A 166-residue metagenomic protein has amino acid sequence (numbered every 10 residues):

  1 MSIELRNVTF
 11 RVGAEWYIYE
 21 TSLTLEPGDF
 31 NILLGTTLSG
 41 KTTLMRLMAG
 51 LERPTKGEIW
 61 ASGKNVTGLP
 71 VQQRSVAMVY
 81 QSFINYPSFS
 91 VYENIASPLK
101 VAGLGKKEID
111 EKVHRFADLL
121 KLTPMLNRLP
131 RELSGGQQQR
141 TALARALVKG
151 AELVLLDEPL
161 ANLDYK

Functional and structural regions predicted by a protein language model:
A49: Helix-to-loop junction immediately C-terminal to a conserved catalytic motif
G57-N65: Conserved ABC transporter NBD signature motif
N65-M78, V101, K106-D110: ABC ATPase NBD coupling module
F89-P98: Short coil-to-helix segment of the ABC ATPase nucleotide-binding domain corresponding to the Q-loop/switch region
K100, K107-P124: Conserved ABC ATPase "signature" region
L129-L133, Q137: Conserved ABC ATPase signature
V148-E152: A short, proline-enriched helix->beta-strand linker immediately N-terminal to the Walker B motif in ABC-type P-loop
